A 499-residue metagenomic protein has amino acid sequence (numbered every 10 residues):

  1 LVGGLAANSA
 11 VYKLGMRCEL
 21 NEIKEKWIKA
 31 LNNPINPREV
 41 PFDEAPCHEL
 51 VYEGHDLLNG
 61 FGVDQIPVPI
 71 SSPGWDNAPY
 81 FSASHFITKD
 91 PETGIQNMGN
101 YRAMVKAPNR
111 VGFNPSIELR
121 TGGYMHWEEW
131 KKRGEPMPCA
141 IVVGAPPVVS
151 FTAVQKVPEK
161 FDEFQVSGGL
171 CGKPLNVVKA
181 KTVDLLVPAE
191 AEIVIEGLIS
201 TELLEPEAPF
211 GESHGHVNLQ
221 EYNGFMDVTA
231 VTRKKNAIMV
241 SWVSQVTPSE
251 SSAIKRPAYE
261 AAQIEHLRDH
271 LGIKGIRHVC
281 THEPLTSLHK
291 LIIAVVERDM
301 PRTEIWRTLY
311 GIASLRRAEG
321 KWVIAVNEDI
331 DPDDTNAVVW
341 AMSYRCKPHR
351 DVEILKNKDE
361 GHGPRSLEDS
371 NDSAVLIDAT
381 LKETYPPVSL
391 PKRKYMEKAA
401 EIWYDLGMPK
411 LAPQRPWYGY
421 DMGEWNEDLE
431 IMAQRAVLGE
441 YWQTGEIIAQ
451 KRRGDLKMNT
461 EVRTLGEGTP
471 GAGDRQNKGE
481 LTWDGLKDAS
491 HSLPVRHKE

Functional and structural regions predicted by a protein language model:
L1-V462, G479-L486: Extended, highly charged
G94, G468-T469: Short N-terminal alpha-helical targeting/association segments
N459-T464, P470-G473, S490: Short, low-complexity, charge-dense intrinsically disordered segments
G479-E499: Long, low-complexity, intrinsically disordered segments
